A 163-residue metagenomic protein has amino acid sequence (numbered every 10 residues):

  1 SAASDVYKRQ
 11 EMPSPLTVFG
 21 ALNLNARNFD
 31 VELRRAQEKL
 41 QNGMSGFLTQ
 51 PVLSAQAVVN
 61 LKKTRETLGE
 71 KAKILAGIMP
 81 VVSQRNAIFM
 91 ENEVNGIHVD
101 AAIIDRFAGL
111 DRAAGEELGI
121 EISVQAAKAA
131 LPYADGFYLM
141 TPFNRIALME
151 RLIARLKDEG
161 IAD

Functional and structural regions predicted by a protein language model:
S1-Y7: Short, small-residue-biased leader/transition segments that mark boundaries at the very start of proteins
E11-N25, E70-L75: Short beta-strand/loop segments at the ligand-binding rim of alpha/beta enzyme cores
L16-V31, A108-I120: Active-site mouth loops of central-metabolism enzymes
L22-A26, V52-A57, I78-Q84, F143-R145: Active-site-proximal loop/turn and secondary-structure-junction residues that shape catalytic pockets, frequently
K39, G43, A76, F137: Conserved, mostly hydrophobic/aromatic
S45-S54, Y138-T141: Catalytic beta/alpha-barrel core
V58-L61, R145-D163: C-terminal helical cap(s) of enzyme catalytic domains, especially alpha/beta-barrels
K73, G77-P132: Catalytic-face loop-and-helix region of soluble metabolic enzyme cores
